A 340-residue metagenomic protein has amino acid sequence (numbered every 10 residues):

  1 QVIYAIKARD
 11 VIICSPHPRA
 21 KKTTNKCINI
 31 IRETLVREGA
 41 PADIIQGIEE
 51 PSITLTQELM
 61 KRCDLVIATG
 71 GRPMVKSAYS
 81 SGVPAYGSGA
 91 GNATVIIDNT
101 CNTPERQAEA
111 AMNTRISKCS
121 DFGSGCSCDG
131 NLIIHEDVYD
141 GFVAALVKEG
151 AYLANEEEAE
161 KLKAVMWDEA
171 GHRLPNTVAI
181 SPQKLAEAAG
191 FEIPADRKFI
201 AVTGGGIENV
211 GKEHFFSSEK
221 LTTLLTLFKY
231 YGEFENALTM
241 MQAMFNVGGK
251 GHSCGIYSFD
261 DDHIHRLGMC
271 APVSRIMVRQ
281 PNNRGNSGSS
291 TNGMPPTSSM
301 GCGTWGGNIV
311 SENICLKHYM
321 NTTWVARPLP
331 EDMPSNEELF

Functional and structural regions predicted by a protein language model:
Q1-E105: Rossmann-like NAD(P) dinucleotide-binding subdomain of oxidoreductase/dehydrogenase enzymes
I3-Y4, D10-I13, D43-Q46, D64-I67 (+9 more regions): Structural motif
Y4-I12, K26, V75-V210, S335: ALDH superfamily catalytic-core signature
K21, N25, I53, R72 (+8 more regions): Electropositive phosphate-/nucleotide-binding environments in soluble metabolic enzymes
I30-P41, L59, S81, A110-D121 (+7 more regions): Change "in soluble alpha/beta enzymes" to "in soluble alpha/beta proteins
L55-Q57, A111, L238: Short hydrophobic/charged patches on amphipathic alpha-helices used for structural packing and interfaces
M60-C63, N102-R106, M166-P175, F215-F216 (+1 more regions): Short, surface-exposed amphipathic charged segments that create phosphate/polyanion-binding patches used for binding
G190-F340: Conserved C-terminal structural/oligomerization subdomain of aldehyde/semialdehyde dehydrogenase
